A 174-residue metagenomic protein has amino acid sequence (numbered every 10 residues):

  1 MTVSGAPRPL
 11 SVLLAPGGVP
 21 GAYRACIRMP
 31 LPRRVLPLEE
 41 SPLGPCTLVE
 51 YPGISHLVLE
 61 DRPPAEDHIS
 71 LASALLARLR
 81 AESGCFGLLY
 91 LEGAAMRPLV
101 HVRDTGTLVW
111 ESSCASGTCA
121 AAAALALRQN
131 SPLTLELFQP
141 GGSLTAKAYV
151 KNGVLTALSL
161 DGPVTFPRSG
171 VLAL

Functional and structural regions predicted by a protein language model:
M1-S113, A120-L174: Active-site proximal loop and beta-alpha junction motif in alpha/beta enzyme cores
